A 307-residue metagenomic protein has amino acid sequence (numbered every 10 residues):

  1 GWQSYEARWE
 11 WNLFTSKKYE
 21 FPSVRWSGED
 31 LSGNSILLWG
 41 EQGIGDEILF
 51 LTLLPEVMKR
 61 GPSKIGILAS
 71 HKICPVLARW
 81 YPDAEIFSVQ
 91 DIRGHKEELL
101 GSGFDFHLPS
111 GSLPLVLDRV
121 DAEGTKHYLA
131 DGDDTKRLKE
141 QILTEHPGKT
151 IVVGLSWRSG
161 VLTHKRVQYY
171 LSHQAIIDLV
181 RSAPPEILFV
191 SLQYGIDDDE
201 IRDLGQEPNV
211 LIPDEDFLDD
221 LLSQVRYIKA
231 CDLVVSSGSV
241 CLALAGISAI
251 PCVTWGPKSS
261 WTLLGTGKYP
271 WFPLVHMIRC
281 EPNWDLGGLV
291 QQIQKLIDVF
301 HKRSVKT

Functional and structural regions predicted by a protein language model:
G1-L233, G238-T307: Alpha-helical solenoid repeat scaffolds of the TPR/TPR-like class and their adjacent stem/linker regions that mediate
